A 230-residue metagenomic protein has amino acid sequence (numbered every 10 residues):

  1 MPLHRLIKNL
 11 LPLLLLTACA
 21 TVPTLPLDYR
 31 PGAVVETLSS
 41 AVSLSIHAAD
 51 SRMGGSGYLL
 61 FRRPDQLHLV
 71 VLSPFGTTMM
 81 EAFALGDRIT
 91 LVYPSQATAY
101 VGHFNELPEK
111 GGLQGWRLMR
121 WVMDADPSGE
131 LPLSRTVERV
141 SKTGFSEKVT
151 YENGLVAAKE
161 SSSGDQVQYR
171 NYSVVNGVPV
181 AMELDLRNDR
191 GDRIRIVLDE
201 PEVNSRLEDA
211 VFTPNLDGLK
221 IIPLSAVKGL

Functional and structural regions predicted by a protein language model:
M1-C19: Sec-dependent bacterial lipoprotein signal peptides
A18-Q66, G191, S205-L207, P214-L230: N-terminal leader/targeting segments and the immediate start of mature chains
L44-A49, P74, L91-A97, G144 (+1 more regions): Hydrophobic lipid-interacting interfaces of membrane-associated proteins
D50-R52, L72-M80, S163-G164, R190-R193: Solvent-exposed loop/turn segments connecting transmembrane beta-strands in outer-membrane beta-barrel proteins
G57-F61, A82-G86, Y169-V174, E200: Extended lipid/amphipathic-ligand handling interfaces
Q66-W121: An acidic-aromatic
A99-T143, K148-V149: Extracytoplasmic segments of membrane-associated envelope/inner-membrane machinery
L131-G229: Gly/Pro-enriched, hydrophobic low-complexity segments that function as extracytoplasmic propeptides/linkers
